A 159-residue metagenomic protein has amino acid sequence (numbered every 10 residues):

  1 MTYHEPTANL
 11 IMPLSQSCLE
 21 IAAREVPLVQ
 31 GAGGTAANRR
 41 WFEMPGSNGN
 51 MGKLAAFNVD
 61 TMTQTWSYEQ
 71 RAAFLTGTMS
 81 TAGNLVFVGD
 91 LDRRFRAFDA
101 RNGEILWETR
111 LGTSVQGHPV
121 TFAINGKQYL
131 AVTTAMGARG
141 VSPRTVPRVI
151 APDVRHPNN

Functional and structural regions predicted by a protein language model:
T2-Q16: Long, low-complexity segments enriched in small/aliphatic residues
I21-A73, M79-Q116, V120-N159: Extracytoplasmic/lumenal domain signature
